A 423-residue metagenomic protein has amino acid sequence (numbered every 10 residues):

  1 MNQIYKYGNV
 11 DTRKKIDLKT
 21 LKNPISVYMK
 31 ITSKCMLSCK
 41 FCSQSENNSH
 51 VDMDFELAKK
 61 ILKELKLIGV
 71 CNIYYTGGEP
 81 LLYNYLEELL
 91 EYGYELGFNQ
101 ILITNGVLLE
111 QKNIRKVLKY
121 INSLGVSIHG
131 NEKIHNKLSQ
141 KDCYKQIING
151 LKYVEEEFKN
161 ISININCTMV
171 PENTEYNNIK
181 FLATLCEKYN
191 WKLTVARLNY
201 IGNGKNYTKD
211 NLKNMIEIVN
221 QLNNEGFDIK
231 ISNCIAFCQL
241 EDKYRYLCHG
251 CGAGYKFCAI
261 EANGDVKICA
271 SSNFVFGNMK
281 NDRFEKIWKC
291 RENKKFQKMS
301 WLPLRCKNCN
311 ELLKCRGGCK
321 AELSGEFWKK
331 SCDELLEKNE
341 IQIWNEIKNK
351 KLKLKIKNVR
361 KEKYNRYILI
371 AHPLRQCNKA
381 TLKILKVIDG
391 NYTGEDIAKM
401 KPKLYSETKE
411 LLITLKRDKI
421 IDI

Functional and structural regions predicted by a protein language model:
N2-L18, S272-Q376, A380, K386 (+1 more regions): Flexible mid-to-C-terminal extensions adjoining Fe-S/redox cofactors in radical SAM and related proteins
N2-N122, M400: Conserved alpha-helical substructure of the radical SAM core
Y28, T32, M36, C248 (+3 more regions): Residues immediately within or flanking Cys/His clusters that coordinate Zn2+ in small zinc-binding modules
K34, S38, C42-S45, G254 (+3 more regions): Cys/His-rich metal-chelating microdomains
L65, G93, K116-V117, V154 (+2 more regions): Generic structural signal for hydrophobic
N99, Y120-S123, S127-D282: Radical SAM enzyme [4Fe-4S]-AdoMet core and its adjacent flexible, acidic and glycine-rich loops/tails across
V387-G394: Short capping segments at the starts of secondary-structure elements
G394-S406: Short helix-coil junctions and helix-kink-helix linkers
